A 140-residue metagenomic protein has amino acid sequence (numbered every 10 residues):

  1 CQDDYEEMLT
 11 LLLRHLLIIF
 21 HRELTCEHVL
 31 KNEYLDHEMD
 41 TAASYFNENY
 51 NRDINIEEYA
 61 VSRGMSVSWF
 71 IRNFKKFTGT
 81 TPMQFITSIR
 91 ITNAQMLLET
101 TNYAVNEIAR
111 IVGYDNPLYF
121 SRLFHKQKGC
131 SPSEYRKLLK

Functional and structural regions predicted by a protein language model:
Q2-L11, L17-E48, R52, E57-R63 (+1 more regions): Short, Lys/Arg-enriched, Trp-marked, Pro/Gly-tolerant hinge/linker segments that flank
S44, E48, D53, E57 (+2 more regions): Terminal helix-turn-helix DNA-binding modules in bacterial transcription factors
S62-R63, F74, V112, F124: Core residues of bacterial helix-turn-helix
S68, L118, S133: Key DNA-contact positions within bacterial/archaeal DNA-binding proteins
T80-T81, C130-P132: Short, solvent-exposed alpha-helical "recognition" segments
